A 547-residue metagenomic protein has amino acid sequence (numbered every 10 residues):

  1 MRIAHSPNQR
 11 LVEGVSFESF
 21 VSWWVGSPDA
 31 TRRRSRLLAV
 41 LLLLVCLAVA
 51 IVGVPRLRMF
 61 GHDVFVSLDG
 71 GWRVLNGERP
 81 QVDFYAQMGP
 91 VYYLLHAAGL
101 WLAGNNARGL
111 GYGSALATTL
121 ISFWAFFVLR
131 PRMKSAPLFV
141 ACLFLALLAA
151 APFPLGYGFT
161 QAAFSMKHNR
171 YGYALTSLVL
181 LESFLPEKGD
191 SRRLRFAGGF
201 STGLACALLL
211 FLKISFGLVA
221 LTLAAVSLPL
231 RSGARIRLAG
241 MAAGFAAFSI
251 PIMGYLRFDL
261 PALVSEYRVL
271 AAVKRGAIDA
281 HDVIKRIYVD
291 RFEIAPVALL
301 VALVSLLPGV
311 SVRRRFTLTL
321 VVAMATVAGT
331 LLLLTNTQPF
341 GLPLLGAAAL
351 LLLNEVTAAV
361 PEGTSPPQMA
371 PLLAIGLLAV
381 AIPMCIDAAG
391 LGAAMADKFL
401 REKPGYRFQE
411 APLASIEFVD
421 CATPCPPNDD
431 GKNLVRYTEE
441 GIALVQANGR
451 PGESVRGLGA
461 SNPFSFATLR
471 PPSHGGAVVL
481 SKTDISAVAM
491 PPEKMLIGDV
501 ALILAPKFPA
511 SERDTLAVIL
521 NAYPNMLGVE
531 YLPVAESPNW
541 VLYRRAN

Functional and structural regions predicted by a protein language model:
A39-L47, G233-Y255, Q368-I382: Hydrophobic alpha-helical membrane-interfacial segments at the cytosolic entry of transmembrane helices
P55-G70, P80-H96, N105, L480: Extracytoplasmic catalytic/substrate-binding loops of multi-pass membrane glycan-assembly enzymes
Y112-V140, L145-A150, L178: Transmembrane-helix motifs of polytopic, lipid-linked glycan transferases
H168-S191, G198-A205: Specific aromatic-rich, kink-prone transmembrane helix
L194-I214, A220-A225, A246-I250, A323-L334: Membrane-interface alpha helices of multi-pass inner-membrane proteins
V219-A246, L353-V360: Perimembrane helix-loop-helix junctions
L238-P296, D387: Membrane-lumen/periplasm interface segments of specific transmembrane helices in polyprenyl phosphate-linked
L260, A379-A546: Extracytoplasmic
